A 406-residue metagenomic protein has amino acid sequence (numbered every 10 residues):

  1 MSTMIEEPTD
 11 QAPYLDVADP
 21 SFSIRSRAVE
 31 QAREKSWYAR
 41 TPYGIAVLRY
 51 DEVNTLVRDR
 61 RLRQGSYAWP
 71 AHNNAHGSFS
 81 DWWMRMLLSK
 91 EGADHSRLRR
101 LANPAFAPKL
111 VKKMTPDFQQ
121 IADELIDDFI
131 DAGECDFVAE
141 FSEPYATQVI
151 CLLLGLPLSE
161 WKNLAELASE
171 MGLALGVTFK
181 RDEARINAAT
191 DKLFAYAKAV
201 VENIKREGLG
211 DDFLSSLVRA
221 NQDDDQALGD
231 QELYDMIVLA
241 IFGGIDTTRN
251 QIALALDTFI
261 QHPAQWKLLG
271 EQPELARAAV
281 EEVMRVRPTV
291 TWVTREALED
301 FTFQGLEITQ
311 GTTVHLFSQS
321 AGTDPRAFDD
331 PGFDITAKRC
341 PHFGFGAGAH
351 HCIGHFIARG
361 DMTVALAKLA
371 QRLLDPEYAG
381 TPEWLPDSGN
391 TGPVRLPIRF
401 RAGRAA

Functional and structural regions predicted by a protein language model:
M1-A406: Cytochrome P450
